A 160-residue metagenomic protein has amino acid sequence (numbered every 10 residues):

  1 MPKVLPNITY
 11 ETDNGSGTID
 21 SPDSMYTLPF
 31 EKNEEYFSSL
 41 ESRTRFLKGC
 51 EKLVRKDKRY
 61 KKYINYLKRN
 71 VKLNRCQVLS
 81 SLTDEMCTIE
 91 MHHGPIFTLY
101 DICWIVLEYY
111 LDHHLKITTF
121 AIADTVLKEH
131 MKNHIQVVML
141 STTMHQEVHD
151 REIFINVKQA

Functional and structural regions predicted by a protein language model:
P6-K52, M144-A160: C-terminal/domain-terminus segments
T18, E85, I96-T98, A121 (+1 more regions): Short, solvent-exposed coil/turn linker segments
E31, E41-T44, K48, C76 (+2 more regions): Generic alpha-helix detector with strongest preference for long hydrophobic helices that associate with membranes
K52-Y66, T119-V126: Short Cys/His-rich Zn2+-coordinating modules
Y60-L115: Short cysteine-rich loop/turn motifs with clustered Cys
N65, R75-V78, E90-H92, Q136-L140 (+1 more regions): Ordered hydrophobic segments in well-structured contexts
H114-Q159: Short Cys/His-centered divalent metal-binding micro-motifs
